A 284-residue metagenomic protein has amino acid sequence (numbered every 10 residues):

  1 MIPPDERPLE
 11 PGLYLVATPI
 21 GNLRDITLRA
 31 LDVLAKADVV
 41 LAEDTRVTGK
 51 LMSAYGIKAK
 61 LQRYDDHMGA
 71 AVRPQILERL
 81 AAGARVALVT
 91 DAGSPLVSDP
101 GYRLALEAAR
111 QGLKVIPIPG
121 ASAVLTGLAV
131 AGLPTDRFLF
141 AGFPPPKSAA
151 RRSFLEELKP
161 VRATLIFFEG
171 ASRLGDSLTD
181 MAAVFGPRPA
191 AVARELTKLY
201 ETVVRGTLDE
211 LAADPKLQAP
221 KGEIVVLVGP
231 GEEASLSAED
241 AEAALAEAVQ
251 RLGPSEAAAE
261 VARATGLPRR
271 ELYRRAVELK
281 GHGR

Functional and structural regions predicted by a protein language model:
M1-D66: Glycine-rich, flexible N-terminal cofactor/catalytic loop recognition
I2, E10, R85, T164 (+1 more regions): A contiguous loop/helix-start segment that scaffolds small-molecule binding in enzyme catalytic cores
G12-V16, G83-T90, F138, A163-F167 (+1 more regions): Generic beta-sheet signal
L34-V40, G112-I116, T164-L165: Short active-site oxyanion
A42, V115-G120, F167, V192: General beta-strand structural signal in soluble alpha/beta enzymes
R63-A70, P144-K147: Conserved helicase motor
L80-T126, S172-D176: A glycine-rich beta-strand to alpha-helix segment that forms a phosphate/ribose-binding loop at ligand/cofactor sites
R103-V161: Class I SAM-dependent methyltransferase SAM-binding "motif I" and its flanking Rossmann-like core
